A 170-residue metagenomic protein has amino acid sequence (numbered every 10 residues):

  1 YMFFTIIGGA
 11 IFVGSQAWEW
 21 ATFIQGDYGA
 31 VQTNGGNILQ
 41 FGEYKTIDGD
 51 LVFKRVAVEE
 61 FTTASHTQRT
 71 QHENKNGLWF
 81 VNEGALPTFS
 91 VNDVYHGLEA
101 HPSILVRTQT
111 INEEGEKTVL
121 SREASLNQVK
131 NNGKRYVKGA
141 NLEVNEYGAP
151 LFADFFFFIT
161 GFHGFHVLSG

Functional and structural regions predicted by a protein language model:
Y1-G170: ...captures the hydrophobic TM-helix bundle architecture rather than a specific catalytic motif, and can also fire on
